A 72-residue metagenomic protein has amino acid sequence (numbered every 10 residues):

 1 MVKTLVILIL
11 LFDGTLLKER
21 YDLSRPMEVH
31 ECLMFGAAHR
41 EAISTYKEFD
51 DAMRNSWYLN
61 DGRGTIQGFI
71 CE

Functional and structural regions predicted by a protein language model:
M1-T4, L23, V29, N55: Terminal low-complexity, poorly structured segments
M1-Y21, D61: Short aromatic-glycine-(Arg/Gly/Cys) micro-motifs in beta-strand/loop hairpins
T15-L33: A short, exposed loop/beta-hairpin motif centered on an aromatic-Gly-Thr core
R20-D22, H39-E72: Short, mixed-charge low-complexity intrinsically disordered segments
